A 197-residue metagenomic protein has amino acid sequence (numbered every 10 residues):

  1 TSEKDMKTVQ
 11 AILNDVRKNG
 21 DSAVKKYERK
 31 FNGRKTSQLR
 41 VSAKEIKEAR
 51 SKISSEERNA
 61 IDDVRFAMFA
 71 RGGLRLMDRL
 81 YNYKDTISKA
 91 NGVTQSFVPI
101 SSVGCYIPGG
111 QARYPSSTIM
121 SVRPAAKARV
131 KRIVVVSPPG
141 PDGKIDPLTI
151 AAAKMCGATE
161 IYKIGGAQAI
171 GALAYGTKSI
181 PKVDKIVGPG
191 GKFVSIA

Functional and structural regions predicted by a protein language model:
T1-P99: N-terminal Rossmann-like NAD(P)+-binding subdomain of aldehyde/semialdehyde dehydrogenases
K7, V98-S101, A128, C156 (+1 more regions): Structured loop/turn residues at beta-strand edges in well-structured enzyme cores
Q10, K25, F69, M77 (+6 more regions): Predominant activation on well-ordered alpha-helical scaffold segments within soluble catalytic domains
L13, P108-A112, V134-G140, G157-I164 (+1 more regions): Flexible, glycine/proline-enriched loop segments at strand-loop-helix junctions that form or flank small-ligand binding
G20, K131, T159: Short acidic/polar active-site loop segments enriched in Thr and Asp
D85-A151: Conserved small-residue-rich beta-alpha loop and adjacent elements that most often cradle the phosphate/pyrophosphate
P147-I161: Active-site-proximal helix-loop elements at catalytic-domain edges
G157-A197: Conserved NAD(P)+-binding/catalytic subdomain of aldehyde/semialdehyde dehydrogenases
